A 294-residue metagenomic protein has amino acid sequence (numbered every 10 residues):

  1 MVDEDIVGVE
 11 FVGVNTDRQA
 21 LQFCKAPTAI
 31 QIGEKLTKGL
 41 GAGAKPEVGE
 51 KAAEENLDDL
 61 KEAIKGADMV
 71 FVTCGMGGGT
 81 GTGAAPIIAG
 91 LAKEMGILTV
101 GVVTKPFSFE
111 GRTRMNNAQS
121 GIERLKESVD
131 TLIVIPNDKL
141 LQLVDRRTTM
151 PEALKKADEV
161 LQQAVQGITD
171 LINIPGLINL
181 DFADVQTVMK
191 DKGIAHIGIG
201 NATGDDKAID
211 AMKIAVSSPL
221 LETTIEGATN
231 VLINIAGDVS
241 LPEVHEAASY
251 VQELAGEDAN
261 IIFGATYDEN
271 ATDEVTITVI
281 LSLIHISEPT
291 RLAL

Functional and structural regions predicted by a protein language model:
M1-S287, R291: Tubulin/FtsZ superfamily GTPase core signature
L294: Nucleotide/phosphate-binding catalytic cleft detector across ATP-hydrolyzing and phosphate-transferring enzymes
